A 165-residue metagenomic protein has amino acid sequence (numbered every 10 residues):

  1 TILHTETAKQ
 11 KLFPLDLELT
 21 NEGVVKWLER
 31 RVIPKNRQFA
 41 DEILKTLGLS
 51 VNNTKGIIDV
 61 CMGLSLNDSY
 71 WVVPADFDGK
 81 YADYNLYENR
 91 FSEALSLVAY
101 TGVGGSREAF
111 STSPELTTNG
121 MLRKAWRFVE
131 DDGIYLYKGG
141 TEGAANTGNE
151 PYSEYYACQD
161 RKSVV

Functional and structural regions predicted by a protein language model:
T1-V165: Phosphate/dinucleotide-binding and metal-coordinating scaffold of catalytic cores in nucleotide-dependent enzymes
